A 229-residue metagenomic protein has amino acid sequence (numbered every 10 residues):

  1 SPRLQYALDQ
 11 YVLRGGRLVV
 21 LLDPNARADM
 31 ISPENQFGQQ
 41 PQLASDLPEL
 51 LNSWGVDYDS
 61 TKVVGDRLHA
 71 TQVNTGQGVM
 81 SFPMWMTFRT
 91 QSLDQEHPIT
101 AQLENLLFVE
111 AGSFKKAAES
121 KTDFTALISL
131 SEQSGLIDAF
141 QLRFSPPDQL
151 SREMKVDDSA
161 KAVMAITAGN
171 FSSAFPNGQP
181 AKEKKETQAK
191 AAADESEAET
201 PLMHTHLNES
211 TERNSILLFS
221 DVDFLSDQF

Functional and structural regions predicted by a protein language model:
S1-F229: Acidic, S/T/G-rich, low-cysteine, solvent-exposed domains in lumenal/extracellular/periplasmic regions of secretory
